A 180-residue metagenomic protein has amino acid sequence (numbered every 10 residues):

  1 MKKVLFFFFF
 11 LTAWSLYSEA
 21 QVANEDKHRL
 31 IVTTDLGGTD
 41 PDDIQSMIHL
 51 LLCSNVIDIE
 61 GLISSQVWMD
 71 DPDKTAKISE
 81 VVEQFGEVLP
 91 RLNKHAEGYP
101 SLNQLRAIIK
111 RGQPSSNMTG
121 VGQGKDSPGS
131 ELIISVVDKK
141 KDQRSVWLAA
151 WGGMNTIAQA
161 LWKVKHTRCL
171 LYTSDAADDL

Functional and structural regions predicted by a protein language model:
V4-T12: Sec-dependent N-terminal signal peptides
S18-A20: Boundary at the C-terminal end of the N-terminal hydrophobic targeting segment
D26, L51-K140: Glycine-rich nucleotide/cofactor/substrate-binding loop typically near the N-terminus or early in the first domain
R29-T33, E60-S64, W147-A150: Structural recognition of the beta-strand scaffold that forms the well-ordered cores of secreted hydrolase catalytic
V32-G37, T119-G120, S145-V146: Second-shell loop/turn segments in exported
Q45-C53, L161: Histidine-anchored nucleotide/phosphate-binding helix
Q123-T167: Internal, conserved structured core segments that host functional sites
Y172-L180: Single conserved hydrophobic/aromatic residue that forms the stacking wall/gate of nucleotide- or nucleobase-binding
